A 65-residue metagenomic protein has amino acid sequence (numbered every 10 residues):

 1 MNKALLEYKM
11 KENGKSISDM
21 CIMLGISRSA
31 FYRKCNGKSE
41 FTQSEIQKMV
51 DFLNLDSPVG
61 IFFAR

Functional and structural regions predicted by a protein language model:
M1-D19: A short, Lys/Arg-rich alpha-helix, primarily the initiator
K9, M23, K34: Residues in the recognition helix of alpha-helical DNA-binding motifs
M20-C21, F31: Append "Primarily bacterial transcriptional regulators
I22, D51: Alpha-helical residues within the helix-turn-helix
I26-E40: Recognition helix of helix-turn-helix/homeodomain-like DNA-binding domains that insert into the DNA major groove
K38-V50: Short, basic-rich loop-to-helix N-cap that marks the start of a DNA-contacting helix
N54-R65: Short C-terminal boundary/hinge segments that cap the last helix of small helical domains
